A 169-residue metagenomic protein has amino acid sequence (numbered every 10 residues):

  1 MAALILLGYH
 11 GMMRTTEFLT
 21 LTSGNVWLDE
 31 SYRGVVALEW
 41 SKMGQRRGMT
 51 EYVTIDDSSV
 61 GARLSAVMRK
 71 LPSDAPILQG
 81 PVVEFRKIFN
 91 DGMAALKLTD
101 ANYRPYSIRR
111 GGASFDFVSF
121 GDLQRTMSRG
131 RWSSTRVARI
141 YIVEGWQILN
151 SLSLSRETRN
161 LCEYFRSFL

Functional and structural regions predicted by a protein language model:
M1-A2, V82, R86, R109-R110: Short, leucine-enriched amphipathic alpha-helices that occur as contiguous helical runs
M1-T15: Basic, Lys/Arg- and aromatic-enriched nucleic-acid-binding interface segment
L6, S107-S133: C-terminal catalytic core of tyrosine-transesterase DNA break-rejoin enzymes
M12, L38, L78, F89 (+3 more regions): Mobile genetic element proteins and their domesticated derivatives, centered on retroelements and DNA transposons
T20-R63: Conserved tyrosine-mediated DNA breakage-rejoining catalytic core shared by Y-recombinases
W27-L28, N102, G121-I142: Short, polar N-cap/turn motifs at the start of nucleic acid-interacting alpha helices
T54-D100: Active-site/catalytic core of tyrosine-dependent DNA strand-transfer enzymes
S128, R139-L169: DNA/chromatin major-groove-contacting recognition/catalytic segments
